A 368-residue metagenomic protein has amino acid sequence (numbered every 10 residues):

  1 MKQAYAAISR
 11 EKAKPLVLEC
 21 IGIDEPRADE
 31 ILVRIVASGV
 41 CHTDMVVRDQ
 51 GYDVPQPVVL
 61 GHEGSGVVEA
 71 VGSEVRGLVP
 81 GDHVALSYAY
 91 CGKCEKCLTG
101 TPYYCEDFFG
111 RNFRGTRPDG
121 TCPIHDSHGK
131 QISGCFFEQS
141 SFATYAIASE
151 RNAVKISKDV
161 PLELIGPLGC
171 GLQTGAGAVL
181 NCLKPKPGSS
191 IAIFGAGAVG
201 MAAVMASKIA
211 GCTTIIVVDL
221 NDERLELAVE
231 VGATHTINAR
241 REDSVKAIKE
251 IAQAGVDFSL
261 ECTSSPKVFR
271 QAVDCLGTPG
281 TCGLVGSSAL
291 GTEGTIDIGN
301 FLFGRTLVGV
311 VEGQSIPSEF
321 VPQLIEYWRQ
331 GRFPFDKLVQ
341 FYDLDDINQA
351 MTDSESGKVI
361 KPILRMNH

Functional and structural regions predicted by a protein language model:
M1-K2, R270-D274, S318-H368: C-terminal hydrophobic helical "lid"/dimerization subdomain of Rossmann-like NAD(P)H-dependent oxidoreductases
M1-V67, S140-A148, N152, M366-H368: Short N-terminal strand-loop motif that marks the start of NAD(P)H/FAD-dependent oxidoreductase cofactor-binding domains
I23, E95-F194: NAD(P)H dinucleotide-binding glycine-rich loop of Rossmann-like/cofactor-binding domains, especially the beta1-alpha1
D24-S38, G51-L98, Y103, K155-V160: Glycine-rich beta-strand-centered segment in the early N-terminal region that forms part of a ligand/cofactor-binding
I193-A196, M205-Q271: Adenosine-nucleotide cofactor-binding segment
G200-M201: N-terminal Rossmann-fold NAD(P) dinucleotide-binding loop
G280, T295-K337: Rossmann-fold dehydrogenase core element
